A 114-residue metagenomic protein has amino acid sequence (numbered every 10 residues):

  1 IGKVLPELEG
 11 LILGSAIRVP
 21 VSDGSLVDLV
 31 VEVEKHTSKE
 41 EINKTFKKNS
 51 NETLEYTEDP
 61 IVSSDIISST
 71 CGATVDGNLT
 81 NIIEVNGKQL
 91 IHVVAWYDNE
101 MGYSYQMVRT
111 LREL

Functional and structural regions predicted by a protein language model:
I1-I91: C-terminal substrate-binding/catalytic lobe of Rossmann-fold NAD(P)-dependent oxidoreductases
R18-V19, W96-Y103: Glycine-rich phosphate/pyrophosphate-binding beta-alpha loops
Y105-L114: Internal hydrophobic alpha-helix adjacent to the cofactor/substrate pocket in enzyme cavities
